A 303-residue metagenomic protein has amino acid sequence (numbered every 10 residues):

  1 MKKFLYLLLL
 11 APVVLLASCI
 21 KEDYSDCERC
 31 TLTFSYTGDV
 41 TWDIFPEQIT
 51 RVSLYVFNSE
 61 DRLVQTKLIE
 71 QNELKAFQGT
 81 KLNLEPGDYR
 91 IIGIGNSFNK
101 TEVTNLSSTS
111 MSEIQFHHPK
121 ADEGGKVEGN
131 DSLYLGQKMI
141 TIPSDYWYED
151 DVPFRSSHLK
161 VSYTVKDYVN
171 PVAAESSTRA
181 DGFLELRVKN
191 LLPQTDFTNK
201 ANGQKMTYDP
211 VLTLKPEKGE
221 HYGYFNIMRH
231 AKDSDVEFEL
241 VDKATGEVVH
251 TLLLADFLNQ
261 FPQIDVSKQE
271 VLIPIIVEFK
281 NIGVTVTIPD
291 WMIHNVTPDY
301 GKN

Functional and structural regions predicted by a protein language model:
K2-L10: Sec-dependent signal peptide recognition, specifically the positively charged N-region followed immediately by
L15-S18: C-terminal motif of bacterial Sec signal peptides marking the signal peptidase cleavage site
E22-E47, V165-E175: Short amphipathic, basic-aromatic surface patches that mediate peripheral association with negatively charged
D26-E28, P46-Q48, N83-G87, S144 (+3 more regions): Solvent-exposed loop and beta-edge segments used for protein-protein assembly and interaction
V52-L106, A173-P262: Tryptophan-paired
L63-S157: Short, low-hydrophobicity acidic/polar segments
K120-E220: Acidic, serine/threonine- and glycine-rich low-complexity intrinsically disordered segments that serve as flexible
D233-N303: Hydrophilic extracytoplasmic domains
